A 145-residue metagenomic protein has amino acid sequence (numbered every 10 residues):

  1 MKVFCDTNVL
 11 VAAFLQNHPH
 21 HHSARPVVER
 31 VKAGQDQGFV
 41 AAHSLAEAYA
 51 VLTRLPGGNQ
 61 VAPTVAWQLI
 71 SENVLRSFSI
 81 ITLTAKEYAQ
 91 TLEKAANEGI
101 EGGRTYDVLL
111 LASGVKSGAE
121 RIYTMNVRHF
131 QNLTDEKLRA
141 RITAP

Functional and structural regions predicted by a protein language model:
M1-V40, L55-Q68, N132: Short, well-structured N-terminal submotif of metal-dependent ribonuclease cores
K2, V108-P145: Acidic, PIN/NYN-like endoribonuclease modules and their adjacent C-terminal/linker elements
N8-V9, H43, L109, R128: Alpha-helix/helix-capping structural signal
A13, V31-G34, V51, L55 (+2 more regions): Alpha-helix C-capping/helix-to-loop hinge sites
F39-A42, T124: Short beta-strand segments at enzyme active-site cores
L45, G58-L75, S79: Glycine/small-residue-rich phosphate/adenosyl-binding loop
S79-M125: Active-site neighborhoods of divalent-metal-dependent phosphate/nucleic-acid chemistry enzymes
